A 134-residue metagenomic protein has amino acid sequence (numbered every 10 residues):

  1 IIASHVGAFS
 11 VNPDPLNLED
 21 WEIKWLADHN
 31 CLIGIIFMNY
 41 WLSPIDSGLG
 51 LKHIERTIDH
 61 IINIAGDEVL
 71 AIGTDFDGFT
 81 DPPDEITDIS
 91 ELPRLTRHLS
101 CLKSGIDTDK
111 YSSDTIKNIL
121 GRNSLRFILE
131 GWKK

Functional and structural regions predicted by a protein language model:
I1-I2, P15-C31, K52-L70: Histidine/acidic residue-rich metal-binding segments in metalloenzymes
V6-F9, M38-Y40, D75-F79, R122: Active-site beta-loop-alpha junctions enriched in small/polar residues
G7-L18, L42-E55: Active-site glycine- and acidic-residue-rich loops that bind and position anionic ligands or nucleotide-like cofactors
A27-L42, D46: A conserved active-site cap/scaffold subdomain adjacent to cofactor or substrate pockets
I33, I61, D75, I116 (+1 more regions): Conserved, mostly hydrophobic/aromatic
F37, A65-T87: Short acidic/histidine-rich active-site segments
I45-G48, F79-I86, L102: Outer-membrane beta-barrel pore domains
T87-K134: Mid-to-C-terminal alpha-helical segments outside catalytic/metal-binding sites
